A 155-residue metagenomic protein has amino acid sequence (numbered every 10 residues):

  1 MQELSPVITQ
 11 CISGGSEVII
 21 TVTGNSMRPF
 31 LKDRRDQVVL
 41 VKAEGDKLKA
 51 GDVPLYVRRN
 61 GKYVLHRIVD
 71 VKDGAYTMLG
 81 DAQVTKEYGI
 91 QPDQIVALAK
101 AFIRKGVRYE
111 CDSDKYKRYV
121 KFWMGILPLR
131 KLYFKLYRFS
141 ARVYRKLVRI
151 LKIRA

Functional and structural regions predicted by a protein language model:
M1-A155: Extended hydrophobic leader/signal-anchor segments used for secretion and membrane insertion
